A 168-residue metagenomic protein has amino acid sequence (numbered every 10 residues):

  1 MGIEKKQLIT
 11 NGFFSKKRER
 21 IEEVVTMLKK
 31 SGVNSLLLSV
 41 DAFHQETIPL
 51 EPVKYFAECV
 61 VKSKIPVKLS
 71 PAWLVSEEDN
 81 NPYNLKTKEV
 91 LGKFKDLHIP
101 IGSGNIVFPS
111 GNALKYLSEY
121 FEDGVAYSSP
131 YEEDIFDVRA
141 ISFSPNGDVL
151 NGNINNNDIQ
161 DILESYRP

Functional and structural regions predicted by a protein language model:
M1-L91: Radical SAM/AdoMet-radical enzyme domain recognition
G2, K68, T87-S103, G124-S128: Short, electropositive alpha-helical surface patch
T10, V67-W73, I99-N112: A generic structural motif
F13-F14, F43, F56, F94 (+4 more regions): Phenylalanine-focused residue identity feature
E22, N84, K88-G92, S118 (+1 more regions): Generic detector of well-ordered alpha-helical segments enriched in charged/polar residues, highlighting helical
G102-P168: Accessory C-terminal segments flanking Radical SAM cores
